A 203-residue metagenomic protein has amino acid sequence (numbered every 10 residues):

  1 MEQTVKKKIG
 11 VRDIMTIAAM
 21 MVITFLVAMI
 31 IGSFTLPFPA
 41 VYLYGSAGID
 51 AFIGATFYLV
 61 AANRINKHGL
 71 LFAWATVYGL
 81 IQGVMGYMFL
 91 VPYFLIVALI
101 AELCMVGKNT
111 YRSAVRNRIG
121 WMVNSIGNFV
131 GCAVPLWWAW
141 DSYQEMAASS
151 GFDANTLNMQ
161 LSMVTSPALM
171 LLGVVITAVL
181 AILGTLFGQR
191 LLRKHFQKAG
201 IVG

Functional and structural regions predicted by a protein language model:
M1-V5, R193-G203: Short, charged juxtamembrane terminal tails flanking transmembrane helices
E2-A73: Hydrophobic transmembrane alpha-helices
T4-R12, F38, Y42, S46 (+6 more regions): Juxtamembrane/transmembrane-helix boundary motifs in multi-pass membrane proteins
I14-A19, G48-I49, H68-T76, V91-P92 (+4 more regions): Hydrophobic alpha-helical transmembrane segments
M20-G32, G54, Y58, Q82 (+4 more regions): Alpha-helical transmembrane segments of multipass membrane proteins
L26, F94-L136, T185: Short helix-perturbing small/polar motifs within transmembrane alpha-helices
G32-P37, V77-M105: Interfacial aromatic-anchored transmembrane helix boundaries in multi-pass membrane proteins
L43, V91, G120-R193: Membrane-embedded alpha-helical hairpins and interfacial helices in multi-pass inner-membrane proteins
